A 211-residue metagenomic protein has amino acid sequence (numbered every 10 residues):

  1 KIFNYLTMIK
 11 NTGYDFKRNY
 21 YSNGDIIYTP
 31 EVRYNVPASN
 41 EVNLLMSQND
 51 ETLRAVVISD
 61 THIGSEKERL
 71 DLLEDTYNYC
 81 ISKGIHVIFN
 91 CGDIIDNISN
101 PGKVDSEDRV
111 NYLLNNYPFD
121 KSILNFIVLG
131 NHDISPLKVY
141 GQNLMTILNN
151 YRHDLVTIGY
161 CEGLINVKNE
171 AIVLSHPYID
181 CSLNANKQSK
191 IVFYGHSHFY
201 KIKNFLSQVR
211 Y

Functional and structural regions predicted by a protein language model:
K1, A171-Y211: Conserved beta-sheet core of the metallophosphoesterase superfamily
K1-V57: Acidic, histidine-bearing metal-coordination/catalytic regions of metal-dependent phosphoesterases
E41-N43, I63-T157: Core catalytic region of metal-dependent phosphoesterases/phosphodiesterases, especially metallo-beta-lactamase-like
L44-V56, L164-V173, L206-Q208: Beta-strand-turn-beta hairpins that frame and shape the catalytic cleft of phosphate-ester-processing enzymes
Q48-E51, C80-G84, F119-S122, N166-V167 (+1 more regions): Flexible, charged surface loops at secondary-structure boundaries
A55-V57, V87-N90, I127, V173 (+1 more regions): Residue-level marker for buried hydrophobic side chains located in beta-strands that build the well-ordered beta-sheet
D60, G92-D93, G130, H176 (+1 more regions): Active-site glycine-centered loops adjacent to acidic/histidine catalytic or metal-binding residues that shape
V156-N166: Short acidic low-complexity segments
